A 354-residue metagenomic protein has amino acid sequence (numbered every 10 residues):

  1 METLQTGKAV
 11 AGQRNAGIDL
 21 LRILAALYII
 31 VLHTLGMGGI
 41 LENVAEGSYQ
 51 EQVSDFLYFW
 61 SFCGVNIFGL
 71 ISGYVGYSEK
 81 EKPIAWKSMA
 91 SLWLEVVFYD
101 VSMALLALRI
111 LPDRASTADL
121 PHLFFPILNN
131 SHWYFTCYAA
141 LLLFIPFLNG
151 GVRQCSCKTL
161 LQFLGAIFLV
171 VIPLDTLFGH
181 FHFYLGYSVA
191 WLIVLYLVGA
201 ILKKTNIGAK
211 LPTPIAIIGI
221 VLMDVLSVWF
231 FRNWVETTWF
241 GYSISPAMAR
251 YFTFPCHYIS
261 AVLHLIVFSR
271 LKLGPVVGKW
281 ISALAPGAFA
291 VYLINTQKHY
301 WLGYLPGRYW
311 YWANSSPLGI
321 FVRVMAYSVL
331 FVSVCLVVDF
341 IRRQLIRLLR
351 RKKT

Functional and structural regions predicted by a protein language model:
M1-V170, P275-V277, A283-G287, Y304-T354: Membrane-cytosol interface segments of multi-pass membrane proteins, especially ER/Golgi lipid-handling enzymes
L24, L192, I201-T205, L211 (+2 more regions): Residue-level recognition of alpha-helix termini/interfacial anchor residues
L27-T34, Y99-L105, L164-F178, G219-W234 (+1 more regions): Aromatic-anchored segments of alpha-helical transmembrane domains
Q52-V65, H122-C137, T176-L195, S227-V262 (+1 more regions): Interfacial loop-to-helix transition and helix-capping segments at the boundaries of transmembrane helices
L141-G150, Y196-G208, S260-V276: Alpha-helical transmembrane segments in multipass membrane proteins, preferentially the mid-helix core
R153-Q162, I201-V225: Hydrophobic alpha-helical segments of polytopic membrane proteins
L160-N206: Loop-centered beta-sheet repeat module
A209-A290, T296-P306, A313-N314, L318-I320: Alpha-helical transmembrane segments and terminal signal-anchor/GPI-anchor hydrophobic tails, characterized by long
